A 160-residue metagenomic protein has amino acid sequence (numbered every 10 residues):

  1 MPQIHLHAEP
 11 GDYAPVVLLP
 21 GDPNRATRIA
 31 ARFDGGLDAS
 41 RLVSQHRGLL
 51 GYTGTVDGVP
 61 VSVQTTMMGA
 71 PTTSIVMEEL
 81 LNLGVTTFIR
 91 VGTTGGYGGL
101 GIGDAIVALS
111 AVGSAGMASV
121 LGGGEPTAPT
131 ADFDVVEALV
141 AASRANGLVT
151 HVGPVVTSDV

Functional and structural regions predicted by a protein language model:
M1-A138: Metabolite-binding pocket within alpha/beta catalytic cores that recognizes anionic/polar moieties
P129-V160: Active-site rim beta-loop-alpha module in soluble metabolic enzymes
